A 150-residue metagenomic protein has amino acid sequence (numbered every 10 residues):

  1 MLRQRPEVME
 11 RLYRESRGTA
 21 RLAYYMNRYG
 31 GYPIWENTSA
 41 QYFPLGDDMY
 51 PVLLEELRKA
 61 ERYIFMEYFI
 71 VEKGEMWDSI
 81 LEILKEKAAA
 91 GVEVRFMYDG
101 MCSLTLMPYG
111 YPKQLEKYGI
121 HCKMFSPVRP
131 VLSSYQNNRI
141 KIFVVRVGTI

Functional and structural regions predicted by a protein language model:
M1-I150: N-terminal localization/anchoring segments of enzymes in phospholipid and broader phosphate metabolism
